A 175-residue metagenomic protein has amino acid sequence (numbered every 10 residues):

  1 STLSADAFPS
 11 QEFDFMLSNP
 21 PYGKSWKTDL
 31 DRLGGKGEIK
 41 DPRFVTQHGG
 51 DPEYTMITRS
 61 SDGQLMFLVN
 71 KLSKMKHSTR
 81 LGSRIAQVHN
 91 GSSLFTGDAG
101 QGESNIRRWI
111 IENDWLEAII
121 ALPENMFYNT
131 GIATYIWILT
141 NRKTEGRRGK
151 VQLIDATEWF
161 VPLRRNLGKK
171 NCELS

Functional and structural regions predicted by a protein language model:
S1: SAM cofactor-binding core of SAM-dependent methyltransferases, primarily the Rossmann-like beta-alpha-beta module
S4-S175: A conserved structural/catalytic subdomain of Rossmann-like adenosyl-cofactor enzymes
